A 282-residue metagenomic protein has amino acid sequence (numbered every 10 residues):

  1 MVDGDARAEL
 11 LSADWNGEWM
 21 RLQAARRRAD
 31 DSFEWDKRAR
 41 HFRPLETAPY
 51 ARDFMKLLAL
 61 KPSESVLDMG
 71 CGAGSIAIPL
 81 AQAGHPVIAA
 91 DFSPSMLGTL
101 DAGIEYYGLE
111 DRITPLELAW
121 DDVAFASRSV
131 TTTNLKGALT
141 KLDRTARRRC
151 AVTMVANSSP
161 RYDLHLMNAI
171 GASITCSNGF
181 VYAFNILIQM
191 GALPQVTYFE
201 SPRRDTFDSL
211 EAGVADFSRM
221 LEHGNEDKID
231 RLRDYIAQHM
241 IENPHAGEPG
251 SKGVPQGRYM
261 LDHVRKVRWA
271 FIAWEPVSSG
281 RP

Functional and structural regions predicted by a protein language model:
M1-K61: Conserved class I S-adenosyl-L-methionine
S63-G72: Conserved class I S-adenosyl-L-methionine
A73-W120: Class I SAM-dependent methyltransferase SAM/SAH-binding core
D121-G137: A short SAM/SAH-binding and catalytic strip from SAM-dependent methyltransferases
G137-K141, T145: Short, conserved SAM-binding segment of the class I
R147-S159: Conserved beta-strand signature within the Rossmann-like core of class I S-adenosyl-L-methionine
C176-G191, T197: Short alpha-helix
V196-P282: Conserved Class I S-adenosyl-L-methionine
